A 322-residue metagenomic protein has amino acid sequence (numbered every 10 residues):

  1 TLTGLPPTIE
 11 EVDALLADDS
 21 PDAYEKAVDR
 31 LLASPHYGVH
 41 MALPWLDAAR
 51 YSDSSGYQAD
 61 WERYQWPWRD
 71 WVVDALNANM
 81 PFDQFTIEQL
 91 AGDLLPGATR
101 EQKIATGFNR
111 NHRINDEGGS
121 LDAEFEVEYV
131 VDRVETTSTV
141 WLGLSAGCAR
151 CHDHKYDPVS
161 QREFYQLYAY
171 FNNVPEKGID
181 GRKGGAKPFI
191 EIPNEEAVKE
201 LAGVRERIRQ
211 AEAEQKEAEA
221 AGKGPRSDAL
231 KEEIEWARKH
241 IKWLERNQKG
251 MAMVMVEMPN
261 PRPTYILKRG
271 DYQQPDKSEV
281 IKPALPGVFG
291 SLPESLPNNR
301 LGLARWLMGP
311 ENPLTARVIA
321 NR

Functional and structural regions predicted by a protein language model:
T1-N194, N260-K268, Q273, S278 (+2 more regions): Short, structured secondary-structure elements that scaffold catalytic or ligand/cofactor-binding regions
D93, T106-F108, G178-K216, A220-R322: Short, functional "switch" segments adjacent to catalytic/cofactor/reactive centers
